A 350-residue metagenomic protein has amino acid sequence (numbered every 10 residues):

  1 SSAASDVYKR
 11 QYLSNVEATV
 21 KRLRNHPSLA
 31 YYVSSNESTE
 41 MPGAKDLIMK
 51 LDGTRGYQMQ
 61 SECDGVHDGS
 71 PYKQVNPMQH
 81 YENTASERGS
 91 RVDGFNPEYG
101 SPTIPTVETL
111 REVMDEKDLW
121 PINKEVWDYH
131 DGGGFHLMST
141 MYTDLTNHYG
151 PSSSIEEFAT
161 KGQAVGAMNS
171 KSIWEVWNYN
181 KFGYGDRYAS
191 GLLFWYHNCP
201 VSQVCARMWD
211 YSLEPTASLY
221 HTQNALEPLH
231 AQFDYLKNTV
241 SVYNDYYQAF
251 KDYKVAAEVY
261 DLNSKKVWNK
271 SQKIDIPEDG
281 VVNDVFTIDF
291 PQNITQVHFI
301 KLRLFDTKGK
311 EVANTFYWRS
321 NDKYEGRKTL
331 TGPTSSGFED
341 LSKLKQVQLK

Functional and structural regions predicted by a protein language model:
S2-Y8: Short, small-residue-biased leader/transition segments that mark boundaries at the very start of proteins
K9-A18: Alpha-helical scaffold elements lining the catalytic groove of polysaccharide deacetylases
T19-E125: Active-site region of glycoside hydrolase catalytic domains
S38-M41, G65-H67, P102-I104, C199-V204 (+4 more regions): Flexible loop/turn segments at secondary-structure boundaries
T84-E258, V267: Substrate-binding clefts and catalytic carboxylate motifs of secreted carbohydrate-active enzymes
N238-N244, F286, I300-L304, K350: Buried hydrophobic-core signal for structured, non-transmembrane domains
V255, L262-T295: Intrinsically disordered, low-complexity Pro/Gly/Ser/Thr-rich segments with frequent PxxP/GP/PP motifs and embedded
D289-K345: Terminal connector regions
